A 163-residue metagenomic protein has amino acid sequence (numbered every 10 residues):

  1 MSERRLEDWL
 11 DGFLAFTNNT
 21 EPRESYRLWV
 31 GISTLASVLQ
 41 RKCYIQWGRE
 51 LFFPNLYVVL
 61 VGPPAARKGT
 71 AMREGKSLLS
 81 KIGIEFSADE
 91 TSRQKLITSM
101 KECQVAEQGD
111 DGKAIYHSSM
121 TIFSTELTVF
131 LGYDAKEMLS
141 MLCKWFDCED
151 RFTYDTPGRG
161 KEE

Functional and structural regions predicted by a protein language model:
M1-E163: Phosphate-handling catalytic cores of nucleic-acid transaction enzymes
